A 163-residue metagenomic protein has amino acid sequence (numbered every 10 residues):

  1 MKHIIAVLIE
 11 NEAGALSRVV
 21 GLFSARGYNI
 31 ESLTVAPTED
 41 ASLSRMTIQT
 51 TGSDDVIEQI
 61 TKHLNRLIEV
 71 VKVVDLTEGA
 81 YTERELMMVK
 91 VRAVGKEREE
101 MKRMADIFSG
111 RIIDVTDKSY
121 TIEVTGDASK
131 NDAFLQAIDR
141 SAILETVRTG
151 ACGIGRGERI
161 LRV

Functional and structural regions predicted by a protein language model:
M1-R45, Q49-V163: Long, contiguous binding/interaction regions
